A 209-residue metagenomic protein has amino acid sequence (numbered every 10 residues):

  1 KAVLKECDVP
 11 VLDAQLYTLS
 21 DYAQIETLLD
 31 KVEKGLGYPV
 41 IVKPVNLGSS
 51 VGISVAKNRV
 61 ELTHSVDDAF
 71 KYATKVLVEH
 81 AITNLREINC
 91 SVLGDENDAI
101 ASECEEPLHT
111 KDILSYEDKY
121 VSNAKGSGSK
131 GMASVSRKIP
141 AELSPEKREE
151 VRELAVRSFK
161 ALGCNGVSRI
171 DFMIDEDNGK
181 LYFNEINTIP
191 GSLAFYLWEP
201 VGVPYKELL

Functional and structural regions predicted by a protein language model:
K1-R86, E96: Active-site nucleotide/adenylate-binding loops and adjacent lid/helix of ATP-dependent enzymes
V3-V9, S136, A141-L209: ATP-dependent carboxylate activation and anion-phosphoryl transfer catalytic cores that bind Mg-ATP to form
L12-D13, S102, L114, S168 (+1 more regions): A short, local hydrophobic-aromatic micro-motif
L29, E33, T63-F70, E117 (+3 more regions): A generic alpha-helix structural signal
P44, L108, Y120, N187-P190: Short, small-residue-rich loop/turn micro-motifs
G48, E96, L108-K111, E176 (+1 more regions): Feature marks short, surface-exposed loop/turn motifs that line or immediately flank catalytic pockets and channel
K57-K138, E142, E146, L181: Phosphate-binding site of ATP-dependent enzymes
